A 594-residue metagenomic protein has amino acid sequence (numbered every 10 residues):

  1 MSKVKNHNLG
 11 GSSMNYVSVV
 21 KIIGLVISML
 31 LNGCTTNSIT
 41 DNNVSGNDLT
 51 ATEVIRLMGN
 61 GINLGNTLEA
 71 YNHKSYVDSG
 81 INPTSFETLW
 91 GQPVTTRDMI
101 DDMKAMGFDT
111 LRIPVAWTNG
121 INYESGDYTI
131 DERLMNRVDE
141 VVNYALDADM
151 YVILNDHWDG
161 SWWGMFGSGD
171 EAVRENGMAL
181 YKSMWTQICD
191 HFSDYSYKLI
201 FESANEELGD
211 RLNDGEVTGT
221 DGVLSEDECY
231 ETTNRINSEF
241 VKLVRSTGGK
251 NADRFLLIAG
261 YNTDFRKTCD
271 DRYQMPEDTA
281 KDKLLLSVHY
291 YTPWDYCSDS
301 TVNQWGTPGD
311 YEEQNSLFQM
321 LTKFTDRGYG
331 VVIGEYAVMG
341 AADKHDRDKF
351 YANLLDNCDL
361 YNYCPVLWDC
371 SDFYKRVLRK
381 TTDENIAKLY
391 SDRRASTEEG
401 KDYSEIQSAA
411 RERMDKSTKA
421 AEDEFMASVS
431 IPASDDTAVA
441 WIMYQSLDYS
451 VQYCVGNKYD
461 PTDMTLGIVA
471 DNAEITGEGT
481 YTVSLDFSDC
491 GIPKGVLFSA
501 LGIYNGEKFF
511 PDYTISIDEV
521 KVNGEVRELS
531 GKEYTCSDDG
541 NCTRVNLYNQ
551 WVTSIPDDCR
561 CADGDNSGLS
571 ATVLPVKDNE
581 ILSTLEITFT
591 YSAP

Functional and structural regions predicted by a protein language model:
L31-G33: C-terminal motif of bacterial Sec signal peptides marking the signal peptidase cleavage site
S38-T110: N-terminal carbohydrate-binding accessory modules
G65-T95, E124-I130, V173, D295-E313: Acidic/histidine-rich helix-loop elements that form or flank divalent-metal/phosphate-binding sites at the catalytic
K74-G80, W117-M135, G160-G177, G209-S225 (+2 more regions): Surface-exposed, active-site-proximal loop segments in enzymatic domains
W90-D109, D127-D156, F166-S203, T233-L243: An active-site-proximal structural segment forming one wall of the substrate-binding cleft that immediately precedes
E175-V302, F318-M339, L360-Y363: Active-site region of glycoside hydrolase catalytic domains
D343-D435: Aromatic-rich peripheral "rim/lid" segments of glycoside hydrolase catalytic domains that contact and position glycan
V483-P511, N566-S570, L582: Extracellular beta-strand ligand-recognition surfaces/modules
